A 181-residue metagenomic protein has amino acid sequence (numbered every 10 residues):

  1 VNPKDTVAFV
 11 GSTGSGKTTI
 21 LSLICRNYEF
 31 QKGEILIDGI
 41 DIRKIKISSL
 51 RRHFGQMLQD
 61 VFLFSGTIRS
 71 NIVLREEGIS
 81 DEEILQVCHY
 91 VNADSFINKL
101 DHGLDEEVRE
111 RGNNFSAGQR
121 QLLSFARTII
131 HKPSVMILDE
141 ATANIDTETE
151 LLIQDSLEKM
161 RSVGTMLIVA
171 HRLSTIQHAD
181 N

Functional and structural regions predicted by a protein language model:
V1-N181: ABC-type nucleotide-binding domain
